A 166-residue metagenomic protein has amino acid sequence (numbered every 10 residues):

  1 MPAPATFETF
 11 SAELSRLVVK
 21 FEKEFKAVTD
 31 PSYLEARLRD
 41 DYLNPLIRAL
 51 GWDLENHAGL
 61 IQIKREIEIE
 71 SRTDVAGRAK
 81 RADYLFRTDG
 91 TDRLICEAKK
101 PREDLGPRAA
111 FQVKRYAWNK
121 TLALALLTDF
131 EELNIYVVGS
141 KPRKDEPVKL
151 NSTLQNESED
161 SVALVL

Functional and structural regions predicted by a protein language model:
M1-L124, N134-L164: A short, conserved, highly charged catalytic patch centered on acidic carboxylates
L127: Short beta-strand and adjacent tight-turn residues that come in two discontinuous sequence segments and form the edges
F130: Carbohydrate-associated surface elements
